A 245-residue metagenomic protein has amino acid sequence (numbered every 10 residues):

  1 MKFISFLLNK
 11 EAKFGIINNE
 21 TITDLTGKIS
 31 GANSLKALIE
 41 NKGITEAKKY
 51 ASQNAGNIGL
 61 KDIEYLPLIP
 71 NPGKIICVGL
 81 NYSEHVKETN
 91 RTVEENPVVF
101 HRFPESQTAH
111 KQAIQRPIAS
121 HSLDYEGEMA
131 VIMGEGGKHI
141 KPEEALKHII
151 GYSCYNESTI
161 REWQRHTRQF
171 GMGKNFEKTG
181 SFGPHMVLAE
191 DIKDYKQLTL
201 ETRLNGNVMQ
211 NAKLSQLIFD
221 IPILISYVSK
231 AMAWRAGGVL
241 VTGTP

Functional and structural regions predicted by a protein language model:
M1-P97: N-terminal non-catalytic cap/leader segment that marks the start of a structured domain
N9, K48-Y50, G56-E64, L68 (+3 more regions): Catalytic-pocket segment enriched in acidic/His residues
F14, E128-I132, S153, E201: Residues embedded in well-ordered beta-strands
V93-H110, Y125: Structural signature of FAD isoalloxazine-binding scaffolds in flavoprotein oxidoreductases
H110-A130: A structural-propensity feature for long, helix-poor, extended segments
K138-S153: N-terminal accessory regions of nucleic-acid-interacting proteins
